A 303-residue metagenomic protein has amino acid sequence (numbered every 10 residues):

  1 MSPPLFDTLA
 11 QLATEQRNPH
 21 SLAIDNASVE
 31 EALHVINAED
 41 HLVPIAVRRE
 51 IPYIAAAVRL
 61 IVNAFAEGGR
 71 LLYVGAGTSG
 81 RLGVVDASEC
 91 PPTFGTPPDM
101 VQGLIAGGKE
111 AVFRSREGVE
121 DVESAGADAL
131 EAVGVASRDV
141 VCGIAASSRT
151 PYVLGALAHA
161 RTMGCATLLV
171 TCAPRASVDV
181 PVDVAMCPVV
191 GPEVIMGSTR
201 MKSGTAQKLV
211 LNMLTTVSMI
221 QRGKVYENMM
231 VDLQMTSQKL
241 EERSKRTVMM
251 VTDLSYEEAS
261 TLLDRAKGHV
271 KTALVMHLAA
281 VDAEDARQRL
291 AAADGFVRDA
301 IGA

Functional and structural regions predicted by a protein language model:
M1-A46, E50: Cofactor-/ligand-binding subdomain signature composed of acidic, glycine-rich, tryptophan-containing flexible loops
T14-E15, V35-V43, G103-R114, Y226 (+1 more regions): Gly-rich Lys/Arg/Thr-decorated short loops/hinges at beta-loop-alpha junctions or inter-strand turns that position
I45, P52, S115, S203 (+1 more regions): Active-site pocket-shaping loop/turn-to-helix segments
R49-A64: A short, well-structured juxtamembrane/interface segment
A64-F65, A160: A generic structural signal for well-ordered alpha-helical segments
L72-L209, M213-R222: Glycine-rich phosphate-binding loops that contact phosphosugars or nucleotide phosphates
S218-A303: Short, amphipathic alpha-helical interaction segments embedded in low-complexity terminal/linker regions of eukaryotic
